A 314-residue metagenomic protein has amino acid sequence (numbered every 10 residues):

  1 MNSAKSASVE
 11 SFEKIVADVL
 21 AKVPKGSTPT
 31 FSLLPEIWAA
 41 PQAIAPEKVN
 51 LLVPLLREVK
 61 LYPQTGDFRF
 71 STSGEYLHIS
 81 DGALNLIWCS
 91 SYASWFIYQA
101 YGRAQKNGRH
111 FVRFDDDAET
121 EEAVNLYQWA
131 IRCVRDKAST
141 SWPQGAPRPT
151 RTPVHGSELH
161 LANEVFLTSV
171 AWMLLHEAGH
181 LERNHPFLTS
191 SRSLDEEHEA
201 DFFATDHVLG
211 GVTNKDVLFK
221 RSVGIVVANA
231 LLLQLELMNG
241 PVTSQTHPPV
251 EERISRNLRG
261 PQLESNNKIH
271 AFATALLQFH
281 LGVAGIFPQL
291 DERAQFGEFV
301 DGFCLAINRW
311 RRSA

Functional and structural regions predicted by a protein language model:
A4-A171, A178, R183-P186: Peri-catalytic and regulatory segments of divalent metal-dependent proteins
P24-I44, V170, F187-T243, F272-A273: Short helix/loop segments within enzyme catalytic domains that coordinate or immediately flank catalytic cofactors
I79, A200, P249: Divalent metal-coordination and catalytic microenvironments
Y92, I97-Q99, S193, L218 (+1 more regions): Alpha-helix boundary/interfacial micro-motifs
H160-H207, A306-I307, R312: Well-ordered, non-transmembrane segments within structured domains
G210-A314: Long, well-structured alpha-helical subdomains associated with metal-dependent extracellular/ecto-lumenal hydrolases
